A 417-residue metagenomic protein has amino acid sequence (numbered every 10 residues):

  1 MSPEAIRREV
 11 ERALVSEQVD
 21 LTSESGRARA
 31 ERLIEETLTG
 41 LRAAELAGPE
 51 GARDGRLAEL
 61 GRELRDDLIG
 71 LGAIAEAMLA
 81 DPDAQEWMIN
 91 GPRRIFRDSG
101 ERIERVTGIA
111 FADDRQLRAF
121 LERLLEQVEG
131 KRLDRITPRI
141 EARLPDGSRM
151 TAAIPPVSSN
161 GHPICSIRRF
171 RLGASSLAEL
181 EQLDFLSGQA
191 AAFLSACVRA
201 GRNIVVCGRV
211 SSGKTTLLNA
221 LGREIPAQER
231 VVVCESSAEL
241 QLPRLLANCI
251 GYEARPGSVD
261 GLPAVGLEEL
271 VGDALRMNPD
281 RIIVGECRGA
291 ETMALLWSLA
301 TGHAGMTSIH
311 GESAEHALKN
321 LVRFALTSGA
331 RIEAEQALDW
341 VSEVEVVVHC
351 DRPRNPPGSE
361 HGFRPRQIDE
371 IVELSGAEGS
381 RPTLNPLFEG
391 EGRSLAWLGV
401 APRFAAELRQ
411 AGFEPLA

Functional and structural regions predicted by a protein language model:
M1-L133: N-terminal accessory targeting/assembly segments
G70-L79, L124-R143, E229, G329-A334 (+1 more regions): Active-site phosphate-binding and catalytic loops of NTP-dependent enzymes
R97-A200: P-loop NTP-binding catalytic core
V198, R209-V210: The conserved Walker
R202-I204, A220-V341, D351: Switch/coupling sub-region of P-loop NTPases
K214: Conserved lysine of the Walker
L217: Hydrophobic positions on the alpha1 helix immediately C-terminal to the Walker A/P-loop
G358-A417: NTP-binding/hydrolysis catalytic cores, primarily Walker-type P-loop NTPases
